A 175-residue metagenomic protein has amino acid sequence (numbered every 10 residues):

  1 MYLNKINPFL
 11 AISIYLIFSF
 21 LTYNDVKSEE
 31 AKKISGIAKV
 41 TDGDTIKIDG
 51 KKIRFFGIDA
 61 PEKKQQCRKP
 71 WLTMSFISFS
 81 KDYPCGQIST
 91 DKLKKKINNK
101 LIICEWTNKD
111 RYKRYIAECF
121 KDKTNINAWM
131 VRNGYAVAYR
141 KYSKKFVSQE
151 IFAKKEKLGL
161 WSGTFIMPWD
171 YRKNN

Functional and structural regions predicted by a protein language model:
Y2-N175: Small beta-barrel nucleic-acid-binding modules, primarily SNase/OB-fold domains and secondarily Tudor-like barrels
